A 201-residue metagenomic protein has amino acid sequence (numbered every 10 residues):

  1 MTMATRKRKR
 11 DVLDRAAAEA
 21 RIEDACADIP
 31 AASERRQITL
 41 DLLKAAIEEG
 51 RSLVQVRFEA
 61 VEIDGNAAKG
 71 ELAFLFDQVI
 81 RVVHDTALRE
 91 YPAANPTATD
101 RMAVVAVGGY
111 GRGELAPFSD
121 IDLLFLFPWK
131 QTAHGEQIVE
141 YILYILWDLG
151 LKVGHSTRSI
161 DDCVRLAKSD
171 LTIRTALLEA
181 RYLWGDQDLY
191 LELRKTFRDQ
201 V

Functional and structural regions predicted by a protein language model:
T2-V201: A nucleotide- and high-energy phosphate-metabolite-utilizing enzyme signature
